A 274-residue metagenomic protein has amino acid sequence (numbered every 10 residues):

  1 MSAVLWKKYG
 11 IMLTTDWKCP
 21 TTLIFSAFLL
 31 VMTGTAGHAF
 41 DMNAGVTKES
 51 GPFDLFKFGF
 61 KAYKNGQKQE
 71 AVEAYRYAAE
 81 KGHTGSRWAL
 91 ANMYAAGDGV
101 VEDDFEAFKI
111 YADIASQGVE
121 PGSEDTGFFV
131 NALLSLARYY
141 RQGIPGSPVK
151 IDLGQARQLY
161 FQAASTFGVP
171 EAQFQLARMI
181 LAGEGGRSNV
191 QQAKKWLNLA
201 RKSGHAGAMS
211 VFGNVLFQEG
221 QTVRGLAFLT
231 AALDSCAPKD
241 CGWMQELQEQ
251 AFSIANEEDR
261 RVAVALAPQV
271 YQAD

Functional and structural regions predicted by a protein language model:
A36-Q69, E73: N-terminal leader/linker segments that initiate helical-solenoid repeat arrays
N43, C236-D274: Terminal, low-structured helical/coil segments at or just beyond the last alpha-helical repeat
S50-G51, L55, E80-H83, A96-D98 (+9 more regions): Short helix-capping/linker turns of helical repeat alpha-solenoids
L55-A62, A89-A96, I114, L133-I144 (+4 more regions): Hydrophobic face of amphipathic alpha-helices that form TPR/SEL1-like repeat modules and related alpha-solenoid
F108-S116, F217-D240, A265-Y271: TPR/TPR-like (Sel1-like) alpha-helical repeat modules
